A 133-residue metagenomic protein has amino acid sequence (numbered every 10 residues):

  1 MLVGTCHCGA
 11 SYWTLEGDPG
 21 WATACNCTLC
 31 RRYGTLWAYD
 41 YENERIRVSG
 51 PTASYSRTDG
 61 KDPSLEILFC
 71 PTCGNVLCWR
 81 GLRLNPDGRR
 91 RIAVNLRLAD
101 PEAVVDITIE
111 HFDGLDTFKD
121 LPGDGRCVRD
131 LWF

Functional and structural regions predicted by a protein language model:
M1-T5, A10-F133: A short Gly-Trp-Pro
